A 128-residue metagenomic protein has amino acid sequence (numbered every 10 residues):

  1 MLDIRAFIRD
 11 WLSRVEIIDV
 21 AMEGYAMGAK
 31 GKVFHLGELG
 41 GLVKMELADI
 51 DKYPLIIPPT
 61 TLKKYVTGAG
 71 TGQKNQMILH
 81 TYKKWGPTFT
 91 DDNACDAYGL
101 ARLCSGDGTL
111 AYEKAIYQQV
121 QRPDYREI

Functional and structural regions predicted by a protein language model:
M1-I128: Phosphate- and other anionic-substrate recognition elements at nucleic-acid/protein interfaces
